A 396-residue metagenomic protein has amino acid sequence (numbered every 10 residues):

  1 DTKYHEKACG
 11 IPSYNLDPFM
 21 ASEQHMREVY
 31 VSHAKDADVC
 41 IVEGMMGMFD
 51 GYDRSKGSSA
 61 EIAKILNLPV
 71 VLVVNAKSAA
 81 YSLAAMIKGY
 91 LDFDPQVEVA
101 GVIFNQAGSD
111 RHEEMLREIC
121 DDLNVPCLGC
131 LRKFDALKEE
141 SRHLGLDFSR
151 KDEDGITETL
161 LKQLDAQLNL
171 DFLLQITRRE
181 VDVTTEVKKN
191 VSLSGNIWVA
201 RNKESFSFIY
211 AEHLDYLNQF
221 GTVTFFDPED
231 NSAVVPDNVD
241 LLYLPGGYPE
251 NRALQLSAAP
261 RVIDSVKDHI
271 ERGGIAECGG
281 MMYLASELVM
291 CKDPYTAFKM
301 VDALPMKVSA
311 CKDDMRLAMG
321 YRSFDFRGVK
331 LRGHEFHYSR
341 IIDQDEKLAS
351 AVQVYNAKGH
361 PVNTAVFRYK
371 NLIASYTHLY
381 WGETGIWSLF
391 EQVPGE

Functional and structural regions predicted by a protein language model:
D1-L66, V74-E98, D110-E114: ATP-dependent carboxylate-amine ligase catalytic core
E6, L170, N190-L193, S207-Y216 (+4 more regions): C-terminal and late-domain segments of enzyme folds
Y30-V31, L137-D152, N238-Y243, G320-R322: Short, surface-exposed amphipathic charged segments that create phosphate/polyanion-binding patches used for binding
I41-E43, V71, I103, W198 (+3 more regions): Structural motif
N75-A76, N105-G108, A200-E204, Y376-Y380: Structural motif
Y81-K189: Internal gly/pro-rich beta-alpha loop/helix module that stabilizes soluble enzyme cofactors or their anionic handles
G195-A200, E204-D268: Phosphate-binding active sites in nucleotide-utilizing proteins
P249-S323: Cysteine-nucleophile active-site neighborhood
